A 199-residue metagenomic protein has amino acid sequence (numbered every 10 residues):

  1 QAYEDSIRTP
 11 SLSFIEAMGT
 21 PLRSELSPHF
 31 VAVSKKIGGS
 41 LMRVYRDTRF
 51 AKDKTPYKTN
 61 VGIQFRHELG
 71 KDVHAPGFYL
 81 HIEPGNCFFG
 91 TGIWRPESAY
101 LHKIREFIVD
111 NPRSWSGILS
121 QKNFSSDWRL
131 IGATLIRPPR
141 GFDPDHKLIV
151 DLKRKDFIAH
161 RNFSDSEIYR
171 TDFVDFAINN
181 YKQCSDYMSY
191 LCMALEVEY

Functional and structural regions predicted by a protein language model:
Q1, P10-R23, I108, R113 (+2 more regions): Long, solvent-exposed, polar/charged low-complexity segments
Q1-V44: Active-site acidic/histidine clusters and adjacent loop/turn architecture that either coordinate catalytic ions
A2, H29, G90, K103-I104 (+2 more regions): Short, hydrophobic/aromatic alpha-helical segments in well-folded domains
P28-Y57, S126-R140: A short, surface-exposed loop/turn module that caps and links secondary-structure elements
L41, N60, D156: A residue-level signal for beta-strand positions that form part of recognition/binding surfaces within mature
Y45-V109: Aromatic- and glycine-enriched beta-alpha-beta binding-site module
F78-H81, Q121-S125: Short, highly charged low-complexity linear segments
